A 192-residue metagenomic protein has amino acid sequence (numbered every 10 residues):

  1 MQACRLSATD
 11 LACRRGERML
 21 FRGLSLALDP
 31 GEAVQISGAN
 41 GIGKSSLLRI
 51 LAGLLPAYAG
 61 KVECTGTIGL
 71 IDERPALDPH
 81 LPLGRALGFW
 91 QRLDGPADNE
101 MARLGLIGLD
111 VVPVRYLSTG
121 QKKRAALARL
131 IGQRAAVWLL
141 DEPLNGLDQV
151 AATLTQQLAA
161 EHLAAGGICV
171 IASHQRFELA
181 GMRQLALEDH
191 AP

Functional and structural regions predicted by a protein language model:
L6-A8, L20-G23, L147: Conserved structural motif at the start of ABC-family nucleotide-binding domains
A52: Helix-to-loop junction immediately C-terminal to a conserved catalytic motif
R74, P79-A97: Q-loop/switch helix immediately C-terminal to the Walker
G95-D110, A128: Conserved ABC ATPase "signature" region
P113-G120: Conserved ABC ATPase signature
L127, G166: Hydrophobic anchor residue at the start of the ABC signature
W138-E142: Catalytic Walker B motif of ABC-type/P-loop ATPase nucleotide-binding domains
